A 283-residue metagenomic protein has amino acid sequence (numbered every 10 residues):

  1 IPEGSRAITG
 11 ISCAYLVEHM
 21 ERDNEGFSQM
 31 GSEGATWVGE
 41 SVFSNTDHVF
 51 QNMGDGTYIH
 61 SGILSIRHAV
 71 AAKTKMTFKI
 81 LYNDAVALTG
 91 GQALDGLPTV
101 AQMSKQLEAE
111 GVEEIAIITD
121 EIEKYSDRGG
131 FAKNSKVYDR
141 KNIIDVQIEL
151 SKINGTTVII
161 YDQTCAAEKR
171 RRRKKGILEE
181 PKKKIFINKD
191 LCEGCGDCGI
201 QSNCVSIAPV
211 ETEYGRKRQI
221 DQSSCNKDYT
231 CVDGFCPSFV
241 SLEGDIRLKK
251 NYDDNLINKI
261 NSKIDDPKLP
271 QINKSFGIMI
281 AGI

Functional and structural regions predicted by a protein language model:
I1-E3: Active-site pocket-lining segments that scaffold enzyme catalytic pockets across diverse folds
R6-L88, L94-A101, D145, I278 (+1 more regions): Thiamine diphosphate
S12, L81-D84, D120-E123, Q163-T164 (+2 more regions): Short, ordered loop/turn segments at secondary-structure junctions
L16-H19, H60-G62, A87-G90, L97 (+6 more regions): Short helix/loop capping segments that flank catalytic or ligand/cofactor-binding pockets
R22-E25, A85-V100, D127-S135, I177-D190 (+1 more regions): Short beta-alpha connecting loops at secondary-structure transitions that line or flank enzyme active sites
A85-I177: Glycine-rich ThDP/TPP pyrophosphate-binding loop and its adjacent helix/strand module within ThDP-dependent enzymes
Q163-T164, K169-K175, E193-N251: Iron-sulfur cluster-binding cysteine motifs and their immediate structural context in ferredoxin-like electron-transfer
L256-G277: A short, basic/flexible loop-to-alpha-helix module at the beginning of a structural domain
